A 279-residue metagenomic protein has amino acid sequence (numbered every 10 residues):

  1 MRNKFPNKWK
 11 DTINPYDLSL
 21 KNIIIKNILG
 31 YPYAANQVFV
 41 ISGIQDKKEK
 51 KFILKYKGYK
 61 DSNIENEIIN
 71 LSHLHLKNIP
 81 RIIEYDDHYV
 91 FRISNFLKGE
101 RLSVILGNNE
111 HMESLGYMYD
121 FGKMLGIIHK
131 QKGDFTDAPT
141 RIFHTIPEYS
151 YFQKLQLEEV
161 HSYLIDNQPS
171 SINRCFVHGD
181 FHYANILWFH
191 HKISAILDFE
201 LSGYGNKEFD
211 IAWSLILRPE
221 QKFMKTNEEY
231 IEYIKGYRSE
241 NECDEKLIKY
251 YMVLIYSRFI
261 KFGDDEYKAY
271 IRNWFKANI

Functional and structural regions predicted by a protein language model:
F5-L20, K130-G179, Y183-F189, I271-N273 (+1 more regions): An alpha-helical support segment within catalytic cores of ATP-dependent transferases
S19-L29: Conserved N-terminal boundary motif of the eukaryotic protein kinase catalytic domain
K21, I44-K50, F189-K192: Short, solvent-exposed loop/turn segments that connect beta-strands within catalytic domains and beta-strand-rich
I28-D137: ATP-binding pocket architecture of kinase catalytic cores
F52, N78, R92, C175 (+2 more regions): Protein kinase-like catalytic core scaffold
K98, F181-Y183, L201, W213: Short, glycine/acidic-enriched loop or turn micro-motifs at the edges of active sites
Y119, W213-I279: Helix-rich C-terminal or lid/interface subdomains of diverse kinases
R174-F176, F189-I231, K235: Active-site Asp-x-Gly
